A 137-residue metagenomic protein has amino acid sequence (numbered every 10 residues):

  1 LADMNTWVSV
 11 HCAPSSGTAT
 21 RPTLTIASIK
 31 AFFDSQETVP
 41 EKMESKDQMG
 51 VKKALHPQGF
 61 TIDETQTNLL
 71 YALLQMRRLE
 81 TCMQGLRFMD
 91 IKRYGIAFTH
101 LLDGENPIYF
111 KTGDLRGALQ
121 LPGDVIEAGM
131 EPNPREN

Functional and structural regions predicted by a protein language model:
L1-N137: Acidic/polar-rich alpha-helix caps and helix-coil junctions
